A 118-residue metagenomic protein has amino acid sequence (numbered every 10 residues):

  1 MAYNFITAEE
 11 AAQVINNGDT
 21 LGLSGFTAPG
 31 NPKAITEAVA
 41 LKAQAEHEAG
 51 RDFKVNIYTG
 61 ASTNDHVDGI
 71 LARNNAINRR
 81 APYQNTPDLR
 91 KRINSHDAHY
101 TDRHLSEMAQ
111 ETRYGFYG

Functional and structural regions predicted by a protein language model:
M1-G118: Conserved alpha/beta enzyme-core scaffold
